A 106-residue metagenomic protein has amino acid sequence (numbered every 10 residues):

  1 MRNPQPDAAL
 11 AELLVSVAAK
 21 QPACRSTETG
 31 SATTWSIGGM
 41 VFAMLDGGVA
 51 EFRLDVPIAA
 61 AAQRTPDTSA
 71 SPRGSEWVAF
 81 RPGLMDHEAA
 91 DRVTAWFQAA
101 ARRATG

Functional and structural regions predicted by a protein language model:
M1-G106: Charge-dense, helix-prone N-terminal extensions
